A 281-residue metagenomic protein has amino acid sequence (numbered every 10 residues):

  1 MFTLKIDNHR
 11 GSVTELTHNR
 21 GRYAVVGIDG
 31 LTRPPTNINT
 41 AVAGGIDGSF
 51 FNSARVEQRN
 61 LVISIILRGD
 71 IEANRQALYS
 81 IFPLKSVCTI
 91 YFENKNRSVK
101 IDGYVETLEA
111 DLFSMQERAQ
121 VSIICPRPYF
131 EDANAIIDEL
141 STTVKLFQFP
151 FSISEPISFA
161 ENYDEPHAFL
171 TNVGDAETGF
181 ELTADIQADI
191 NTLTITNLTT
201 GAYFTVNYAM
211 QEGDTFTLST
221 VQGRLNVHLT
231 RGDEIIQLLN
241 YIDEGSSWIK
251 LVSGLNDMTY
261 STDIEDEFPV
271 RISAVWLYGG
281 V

Functional and structural regions predicted by a protein language model:
M1-E57, S98-E109: Solvent-exposed edge beta-strands and adjacent loop segments that serve as assembly or binding interfaces
K5, S64-L108, D257-T259: Short, acidic/charged, Gly/Pro-enriched secondary-structure junctions
I46-G69, M115-Y129, N256: Oligomerization/assembly interface segments of phage tail-like spikes and tubes
R55-E57, F82-L84, K95, F113-E117 (+3 more regions): Solvent-exposed loop and beta-edge segments used for protein-protein assembly and interaction
L67-G69, N94, T107, C125-Y129 (+3 more regions): Beta-strand elements of well-folded, non-transmembrane domains
Y91-D132: Short beta-strand and beta-hairpin "edge-sheet" elements
E131-E139: Short, charged, solvent-exposed linker or helix-capping segments at domain edges/interfaces that act as flexible hinges
D138-V281: Intrinsically disordered, low-complexity segments enriched in serine, threonine, and glycine
